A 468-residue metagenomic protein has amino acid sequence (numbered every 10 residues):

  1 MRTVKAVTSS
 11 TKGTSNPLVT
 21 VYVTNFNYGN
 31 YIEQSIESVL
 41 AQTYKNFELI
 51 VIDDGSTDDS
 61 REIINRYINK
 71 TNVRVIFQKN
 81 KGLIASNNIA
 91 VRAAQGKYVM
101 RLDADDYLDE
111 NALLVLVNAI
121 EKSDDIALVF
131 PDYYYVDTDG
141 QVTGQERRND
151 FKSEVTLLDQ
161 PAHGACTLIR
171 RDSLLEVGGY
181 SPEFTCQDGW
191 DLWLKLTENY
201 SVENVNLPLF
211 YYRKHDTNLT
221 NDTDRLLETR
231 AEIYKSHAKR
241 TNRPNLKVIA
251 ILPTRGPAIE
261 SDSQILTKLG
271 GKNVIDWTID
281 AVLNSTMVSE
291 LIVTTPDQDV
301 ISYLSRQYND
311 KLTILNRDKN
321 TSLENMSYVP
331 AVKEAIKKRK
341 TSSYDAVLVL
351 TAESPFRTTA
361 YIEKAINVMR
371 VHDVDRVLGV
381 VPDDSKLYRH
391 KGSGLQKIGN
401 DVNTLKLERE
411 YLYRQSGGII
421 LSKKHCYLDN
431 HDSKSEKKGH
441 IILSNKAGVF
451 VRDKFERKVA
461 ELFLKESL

Functional and structural regions predicted by a protein language model:
M1-S38, R240-A258: N-proximal low-complexity "stem/linker" segments adjacent to membrane-targeting elements
E37-N46, A281-V288: Short, acidic, metal-binding catalytic loop of nucleotide-sugar glycosyltransferases
D53-E62, D103, P296-V300: A conserved acidic beta->alpha catalytic loop
Q78-A94, M326-A335: Glycine-rich, basic loop-to-helix element that forms the pyrophosphate-binding segment of sugar-nucleotide handling
V99, V347: Short aromatic/hydrophobic "clamp" motif used to bind/position activated sugar donors
N111-T143, V368-V377: Conserved donor NDP-sugar-binding/catalytic core segment of glycosyltransferases
G140, P330, E334, A346 (+1 more regions): Conserved core of the sugar-phosphate nucleotidyltransferase
K152-I233: Conserved nucleotide-sugar donor-binding catalytic segment
